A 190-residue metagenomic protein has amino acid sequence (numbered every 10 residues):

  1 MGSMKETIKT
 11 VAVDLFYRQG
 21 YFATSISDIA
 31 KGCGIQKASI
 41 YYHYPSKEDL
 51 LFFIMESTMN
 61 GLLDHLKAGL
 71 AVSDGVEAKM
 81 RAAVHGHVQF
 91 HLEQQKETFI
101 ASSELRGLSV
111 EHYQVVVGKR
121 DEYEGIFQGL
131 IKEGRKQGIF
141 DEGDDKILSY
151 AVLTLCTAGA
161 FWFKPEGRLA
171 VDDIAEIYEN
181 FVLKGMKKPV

Functional and structural regions predicted by a protein language model:
M4-V13, I29, I54-T58, L62 (+2 more regions): Generic hydrophobic, amphipathic alpha-helix propensity
T7, V11, L15-D49, F53: Helix-turn-helix
K9, L51, M55, M59 (+3 more regions): Amphipathic, non-transmembrane alpha-helical scaffold segments
V11-L15, F90, L155: Short amphipathic alpha-helical elements of helix-turn-helix/winged-helix folds
R18-F22, S73, Q94, Q137: Short coil/turn segments at alpha/beta junctions that flank glycine-rich nucleotide-binding fingerprints
F53, K67-K96, S149-V152: Hydrophobic alpha-helical connector segments
N60-L63, K67-A68, E111-Q137, K146-Y150: Amphipathic alpha-helical packing segments from all-alpha helical-bundle domains
T98-R106, Y113, V117, R135-F181 (+1 more regions): Hydrophobic/aromatic-rich alpha-helical bundle segments in the mid-to-C-terminal region
